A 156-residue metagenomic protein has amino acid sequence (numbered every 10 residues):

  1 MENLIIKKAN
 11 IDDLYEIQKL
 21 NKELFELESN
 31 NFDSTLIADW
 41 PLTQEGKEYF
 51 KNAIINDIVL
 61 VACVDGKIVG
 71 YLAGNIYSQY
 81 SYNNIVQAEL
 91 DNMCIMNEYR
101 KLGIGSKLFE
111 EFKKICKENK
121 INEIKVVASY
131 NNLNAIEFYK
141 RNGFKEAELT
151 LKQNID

Functional and structural regions predicted by a protein language model:
M1-D12: Conserved N-terminal entry element of GNAT/NAT acetyltransferase domains
F25-Y49: Conserved GNAT-fold acetyl-CoA-binding loop/helix
Y49-V61, E89: A short helix-loop-beta-strand connector motif used in the catalytic cores of GNAT acetyltransferases and, in some
V61, K67-I76, C94: Conserved beta-strand in the GNAT
N92-I95, K101-K114, R141: Conserved acetyl-CoA-binding loop-helix of GNAT-fold acetyltransferases
S106, Y130-E148: Conserved active-site alpha-helix within GNAT-family acetyltransferase domains
C116-V127: Conserved GNAT acetyl-CoA-binding A-motif
K125-A135, K152-D156: Conserved beta-strand-loop-alpha-helix junction that forms the acyl-donor binding cleft
